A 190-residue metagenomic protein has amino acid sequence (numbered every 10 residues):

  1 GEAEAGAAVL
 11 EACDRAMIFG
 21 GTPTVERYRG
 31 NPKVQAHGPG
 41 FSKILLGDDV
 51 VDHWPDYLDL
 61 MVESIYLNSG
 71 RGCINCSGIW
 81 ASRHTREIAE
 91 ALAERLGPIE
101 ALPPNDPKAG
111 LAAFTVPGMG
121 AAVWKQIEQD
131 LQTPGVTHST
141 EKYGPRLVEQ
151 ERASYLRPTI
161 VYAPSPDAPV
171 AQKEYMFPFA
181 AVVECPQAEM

Functional and structural regions predicted by a protein language model:
G1-N31, L67-Y162, M176-M190: Aldehyde/semialdehyde dehydrogenase
P32-K33, E63-L67, P166-A171: Short beta-strand/turn micro-motifs at beta-sheet edges
A36-H37, V161: Well-ordered beta-strand positions
H37-D56: A short, charged helix-loop
F41, M61, I74, D106 (+1 more regions): Residue-level signal for pocket-adjacent positions within structured domains
L46, L111, V170-A171: Short clusters of hydrophobic/aromatic residues that line enzyme substrate/ligand-binding pockets
V50-D56, T85-A89, P166-V170: Short helix-loop capping/hinge motifs at secondary-structure junctions, enriched in acidic/polar residues
P55-E63: Short hydrophobic beta-strand micro-motif common in sensory/regulatory domains
